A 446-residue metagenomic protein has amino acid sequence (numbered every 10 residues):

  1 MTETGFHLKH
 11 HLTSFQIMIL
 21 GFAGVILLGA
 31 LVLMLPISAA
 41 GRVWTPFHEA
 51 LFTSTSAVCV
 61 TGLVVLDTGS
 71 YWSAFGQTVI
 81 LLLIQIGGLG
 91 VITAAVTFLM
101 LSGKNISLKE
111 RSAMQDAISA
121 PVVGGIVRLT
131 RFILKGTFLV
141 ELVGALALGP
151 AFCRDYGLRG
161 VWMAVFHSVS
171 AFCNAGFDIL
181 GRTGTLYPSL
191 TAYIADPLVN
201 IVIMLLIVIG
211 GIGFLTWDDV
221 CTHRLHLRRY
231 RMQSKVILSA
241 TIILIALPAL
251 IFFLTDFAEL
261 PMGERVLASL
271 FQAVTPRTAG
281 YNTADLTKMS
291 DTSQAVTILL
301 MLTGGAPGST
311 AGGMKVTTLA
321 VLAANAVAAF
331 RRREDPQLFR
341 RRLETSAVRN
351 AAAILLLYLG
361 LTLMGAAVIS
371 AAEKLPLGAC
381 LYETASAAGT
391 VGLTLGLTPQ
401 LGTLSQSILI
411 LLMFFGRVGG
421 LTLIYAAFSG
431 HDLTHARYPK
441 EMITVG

Functional and structural regions predicted by a protein language model:
M1-G446: Membrane-proximal intracellular helices of multi-pass ion channels
